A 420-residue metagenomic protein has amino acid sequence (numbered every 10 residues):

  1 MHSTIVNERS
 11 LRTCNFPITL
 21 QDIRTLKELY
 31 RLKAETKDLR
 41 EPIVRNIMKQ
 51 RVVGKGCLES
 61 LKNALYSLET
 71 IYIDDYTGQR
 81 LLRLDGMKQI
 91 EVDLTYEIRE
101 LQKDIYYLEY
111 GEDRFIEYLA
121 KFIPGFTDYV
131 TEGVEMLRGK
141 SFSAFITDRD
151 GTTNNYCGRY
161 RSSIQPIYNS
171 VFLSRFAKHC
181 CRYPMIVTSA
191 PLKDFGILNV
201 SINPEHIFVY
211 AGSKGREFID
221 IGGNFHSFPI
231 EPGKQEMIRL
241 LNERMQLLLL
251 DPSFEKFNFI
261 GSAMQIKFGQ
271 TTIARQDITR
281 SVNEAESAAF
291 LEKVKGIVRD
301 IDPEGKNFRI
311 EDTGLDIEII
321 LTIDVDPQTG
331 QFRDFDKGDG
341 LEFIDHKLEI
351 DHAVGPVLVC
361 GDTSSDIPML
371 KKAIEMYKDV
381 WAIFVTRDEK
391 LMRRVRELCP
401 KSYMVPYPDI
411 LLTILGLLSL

Functional and structural regions predicted by a protein language model:
M1-T147, Y160, F172: Non-catalytic pre-domain segments flanking phosphatase-related domains
F122, S162-Q165, V187, G233-L241 (+2 more regions): Phosphate/oxyanion-binding active-site loops and adjacent basic polyanion-contact surfaces
S141-S143, R182, H206, L348 (+2 more regions): Short coil/turn segments at beta-strand junctions that form active-site/ligand-binding loops
T152-T153: Hydrophobic "anchor" residues
C157, F195-V200, R275-Q276, I367-A373 (+1 more regions): A short acidic (Asp/Glu
I164-Q265: Active-site phosphate-binding/coordination module
T188, L341, P356-D409: Acidic, Mg2+-coordinating phosphoryl-transfer loop and its flanking beta/alpha structural elements, shared across
Q265-L358, S365-D366, K371-K372: Conserved acidic, metal-coordinating active-site core of Asp-based, Mg2+-dependent phosphoryl-transfer enzymes
